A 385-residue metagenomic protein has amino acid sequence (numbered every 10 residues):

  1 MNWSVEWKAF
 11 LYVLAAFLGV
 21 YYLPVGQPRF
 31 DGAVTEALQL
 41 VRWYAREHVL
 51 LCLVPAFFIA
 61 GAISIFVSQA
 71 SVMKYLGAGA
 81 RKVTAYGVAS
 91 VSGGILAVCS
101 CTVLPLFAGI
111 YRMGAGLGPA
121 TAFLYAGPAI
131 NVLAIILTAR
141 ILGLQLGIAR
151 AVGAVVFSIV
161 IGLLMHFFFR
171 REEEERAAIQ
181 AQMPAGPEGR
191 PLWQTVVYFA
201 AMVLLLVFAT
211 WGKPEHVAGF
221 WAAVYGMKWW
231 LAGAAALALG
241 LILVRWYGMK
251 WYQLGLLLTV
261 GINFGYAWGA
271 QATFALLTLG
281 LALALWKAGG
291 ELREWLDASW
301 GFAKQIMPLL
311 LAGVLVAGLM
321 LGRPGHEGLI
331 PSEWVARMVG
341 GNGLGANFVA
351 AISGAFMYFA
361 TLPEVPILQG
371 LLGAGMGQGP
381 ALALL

Functional and structural regions predicted by a protein language model:
M1-V13, P187-V196, M227, Y247-W251: N-terminal membrane topogenic signal
M1-V5, A139, G143-Q194: Juxtamembrane and boundary regions of transmembrane helices in multi-pass small-molecule transporters and channels
A15-P28, L205-T210: Alpha-helical transmembrane segments of multi-pass membrane proteins
V34-A80, M307-V314, M320-V339: Helix-loop-helix hairpins and the membrane-proximal interhelical loops of multi-pass alpha-helical transport proteins
V41, A45-C52, F58, A80-I95 (+3 more regions): Small-residue-enriched transmembrane helix starts and helix-helix packing motifs in multi-pass inner-membrane proteins
H48-P55, A154-V156, A223-G233, Q271-L277 (+1 more regions): Structural signature of hydrophobic alpha-helical transmembrane segments
Q69, R81-K82, G93-A149, G318-L385: Membrane-interfacial helix-loop connectors
L76, L204, A209-T361: Transmembrane helical segments that form the transport core of multi-pass membrane transport proteins
